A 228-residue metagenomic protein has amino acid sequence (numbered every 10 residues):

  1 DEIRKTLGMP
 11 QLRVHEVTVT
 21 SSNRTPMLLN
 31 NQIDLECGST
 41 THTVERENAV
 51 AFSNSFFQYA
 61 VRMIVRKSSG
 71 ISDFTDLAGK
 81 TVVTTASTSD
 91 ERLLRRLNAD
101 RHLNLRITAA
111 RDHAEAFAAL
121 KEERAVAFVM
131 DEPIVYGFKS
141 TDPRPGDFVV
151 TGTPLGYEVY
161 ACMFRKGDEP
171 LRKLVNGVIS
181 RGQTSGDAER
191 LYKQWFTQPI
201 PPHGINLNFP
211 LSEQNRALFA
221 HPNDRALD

Functional and structural regions predicted by a protein language model:
D1-R13, D90-A109, K139-R144: Ligand-binding cleft/hinge of the Venus flytrap
D1-S39, N48, A109: Extracytoplasmic small-molecule ligand-binding "clamshell" domains of the periplasmic binding protein/Venus flytrap
N23-P26, C37-A49, L93-D100, A119-E122 (+1 more regions): A ligand-binding cleft/hinge motif common to bilobed small-molecule-binding domains
L28-L29, L77, L120-K121, C162 (+1 more regions): Hydrophobic residues within well-ordered alpha-helices
N54, V65-V82: Flexible hinge/capping segments at coil-to-helix
F56-K67, E132-P133, K139-I179, Q198-H221: Periplasmic-binding protein-like
K80-S87, A110: Short beta-strand->loop
L93, I179-F196: Periplasmic-binding protein-like
